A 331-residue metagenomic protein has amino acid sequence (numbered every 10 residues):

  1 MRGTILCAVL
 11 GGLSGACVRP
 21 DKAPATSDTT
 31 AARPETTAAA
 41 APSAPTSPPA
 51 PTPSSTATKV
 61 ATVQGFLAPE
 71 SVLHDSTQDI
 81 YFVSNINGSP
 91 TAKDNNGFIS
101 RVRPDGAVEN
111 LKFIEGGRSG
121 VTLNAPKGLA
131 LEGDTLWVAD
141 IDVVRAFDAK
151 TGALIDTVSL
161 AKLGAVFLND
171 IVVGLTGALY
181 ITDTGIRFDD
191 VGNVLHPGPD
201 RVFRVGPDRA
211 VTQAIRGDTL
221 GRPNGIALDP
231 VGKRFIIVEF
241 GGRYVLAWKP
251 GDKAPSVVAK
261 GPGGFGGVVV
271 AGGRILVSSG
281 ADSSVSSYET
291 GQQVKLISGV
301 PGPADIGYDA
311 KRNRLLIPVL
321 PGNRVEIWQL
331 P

Functional and structural regions predicted by a protein language model:
C17-P20: Bacterial signal peptide processing site
S47-P69: A short helix->beta-strand "capping" segment at the edge of beta-propeller domains
T58-V63, V108-G120, A153-A161, A210-R216 (+2 more regions): A short beta-strand motif characteristic of beta-propeller blades
F66-Q78, S89, G117-T135, K162-R187 (+5 more regions): Beta-rich, blade/repeat-based domains predominating in secreted/periplasmic proteins but also intracellular
V83-N95, T182-P197: Short, conserved, GDST-rich strand-edge loop motifs in beta-rich repeat architectures
N87-T91, V143, I186-D190, G242-Y244 (+2 more regions): Short glycine/acidic-enriched loop and turn motifs that connect beta-strands
G97-S100, V143-R145, D200-F203, Y244-L246 (+2 more regions): A short loop-to-beta-strand structural motif that recurs across blades of beta-propeller domains
V102-G106, D148-A153, V205-R209, K249-K253 (+2 more regions): Short loop/turn segments that connect beta-strands within beta-propeller blades
